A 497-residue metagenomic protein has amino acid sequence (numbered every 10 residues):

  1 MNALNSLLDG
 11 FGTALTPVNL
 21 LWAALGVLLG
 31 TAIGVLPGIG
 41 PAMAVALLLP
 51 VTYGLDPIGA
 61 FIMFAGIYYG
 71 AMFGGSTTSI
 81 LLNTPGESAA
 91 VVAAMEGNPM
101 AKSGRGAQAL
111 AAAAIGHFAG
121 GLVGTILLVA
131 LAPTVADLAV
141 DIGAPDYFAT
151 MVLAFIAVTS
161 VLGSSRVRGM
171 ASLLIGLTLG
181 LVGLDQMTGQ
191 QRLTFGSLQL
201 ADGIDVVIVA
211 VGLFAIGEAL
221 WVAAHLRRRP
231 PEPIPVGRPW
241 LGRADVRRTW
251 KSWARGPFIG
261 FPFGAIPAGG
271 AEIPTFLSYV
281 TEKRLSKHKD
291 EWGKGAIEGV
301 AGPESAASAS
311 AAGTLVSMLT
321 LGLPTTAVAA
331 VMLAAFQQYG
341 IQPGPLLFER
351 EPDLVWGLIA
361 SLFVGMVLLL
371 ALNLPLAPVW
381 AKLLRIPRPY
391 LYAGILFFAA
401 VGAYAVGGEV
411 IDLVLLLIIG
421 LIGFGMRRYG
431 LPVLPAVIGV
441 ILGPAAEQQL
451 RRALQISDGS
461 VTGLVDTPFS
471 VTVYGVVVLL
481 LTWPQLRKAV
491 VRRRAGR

Functional and structural regions predicted by a protein language model:
M1-I58, P133, A139-V140, Q191-A296 (+4 more regions): Helix-loop-helix hairpins and the membrane-proximal interhelical loops of multi-pass alpha-helical transport proteins
V27-P41, G70-N83, V158-G163, F258-P267 (+3 more regions): Transmembrane alpha-helix interface/packing and boundary motifs in multi-pass membrane proteins, characterized by
I33-A42, I80-V91, V123-L127, F263-I273 (+4 more regions): Short helix-coil transition sites and intra-membrane helix breaks within transmembrane domains of multi-pass
P41-P50, F64, S79-P99, A130 (+7 more regions): Re-entrant/interfacial helical elements at transmembrane boundaries that shape and gate the permeation pathway
I58-I62, P99-G116, K287-V300, A327-A330 (+1 more regions): Membrane-interface alpha-helices at helix entry/exit sites of multi-pass transporters
Y68-S79, G86, A296-L321, T325 (+1 more regions): A structural-propensity feature for long, helix-poor, extended segments
Y69-G74, I115-L127, V135, L179 (+3 more regions): Membrane-embedded alpha-helical segments of transport systems, primarily multispan ion/solute transporters
A111-A224, Q338-R492: Membrane-embedded alpha-helical modules
